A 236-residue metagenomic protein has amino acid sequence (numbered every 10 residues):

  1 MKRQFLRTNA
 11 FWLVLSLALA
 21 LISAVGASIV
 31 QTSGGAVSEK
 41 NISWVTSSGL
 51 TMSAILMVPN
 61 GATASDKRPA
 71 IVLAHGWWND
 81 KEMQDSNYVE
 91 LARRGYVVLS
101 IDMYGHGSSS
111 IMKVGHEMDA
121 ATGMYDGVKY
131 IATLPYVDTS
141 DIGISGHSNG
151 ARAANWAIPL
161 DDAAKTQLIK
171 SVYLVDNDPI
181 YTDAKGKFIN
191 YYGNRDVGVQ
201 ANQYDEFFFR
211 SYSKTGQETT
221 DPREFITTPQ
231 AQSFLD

Functional and structural regions predicted by a protein language model:
M1-K2, H147: Short, intrinsically disordered terminal tails adjacent to the first/last structured region
R3, L235-D236: Alpha/beta-hydrolase-fold serine-hydrolase catalytic core, especially in secreted/extracellular enzymes
Q4-V45, S53-M57: An N-terminal hydrophobic leader/cap segment in hydrolases
E39-L235: Soluble extramembrane regions of membrane proteins in the secretory/endomembrane system
